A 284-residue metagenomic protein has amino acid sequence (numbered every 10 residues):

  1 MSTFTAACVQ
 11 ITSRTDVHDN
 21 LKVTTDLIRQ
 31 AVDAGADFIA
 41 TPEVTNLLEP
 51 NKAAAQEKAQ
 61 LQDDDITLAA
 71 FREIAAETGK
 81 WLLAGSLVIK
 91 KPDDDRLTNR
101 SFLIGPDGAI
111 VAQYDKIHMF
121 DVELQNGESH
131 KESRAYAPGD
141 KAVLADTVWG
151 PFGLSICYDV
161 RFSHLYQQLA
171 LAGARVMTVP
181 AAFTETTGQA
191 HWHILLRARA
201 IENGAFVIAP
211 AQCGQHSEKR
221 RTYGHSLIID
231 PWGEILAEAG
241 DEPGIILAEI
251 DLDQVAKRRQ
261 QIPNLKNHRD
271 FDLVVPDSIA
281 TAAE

Functional and structural regions predicted by a protein language model:
T3-T15, A40, R100, Q113 (+2 more regions): Active-site-proximal beta-strand elements of phosphoester/diester hydrolases
T15, T45-L48, H118-F120, Q254: Feature marks short, surface-exposed loop/turn motifs that line or immediately flank catalytic pockets and channel
V17, T25-D107, Q113, F183-R199: Cys-nucleophile CN-hydrolase/nitrilase-fold catalytic domain and related Cys-dependent amidase chemistry that acts on
D19-R29, R161-Q167: Short, acidic/polar
Q62-A84, P151, C157-I246: CN hydrolase (nitrilase-like) catalytic-core segments centered on the catalytic cysteine and neighboring Lys/Glu
A84-S86, R100-L103, V143-A145, S226-I228 (+1 more regions): Short beta-strand scaffold segments in enzyme catalytic cores
P92-A172, E185-I194, Q261-N264: Active-site catalytic loop in hydrolytic enzyme cores
D253-E284: A short C-terminal boundary segment appended to hydrolase-like catalytic domains
